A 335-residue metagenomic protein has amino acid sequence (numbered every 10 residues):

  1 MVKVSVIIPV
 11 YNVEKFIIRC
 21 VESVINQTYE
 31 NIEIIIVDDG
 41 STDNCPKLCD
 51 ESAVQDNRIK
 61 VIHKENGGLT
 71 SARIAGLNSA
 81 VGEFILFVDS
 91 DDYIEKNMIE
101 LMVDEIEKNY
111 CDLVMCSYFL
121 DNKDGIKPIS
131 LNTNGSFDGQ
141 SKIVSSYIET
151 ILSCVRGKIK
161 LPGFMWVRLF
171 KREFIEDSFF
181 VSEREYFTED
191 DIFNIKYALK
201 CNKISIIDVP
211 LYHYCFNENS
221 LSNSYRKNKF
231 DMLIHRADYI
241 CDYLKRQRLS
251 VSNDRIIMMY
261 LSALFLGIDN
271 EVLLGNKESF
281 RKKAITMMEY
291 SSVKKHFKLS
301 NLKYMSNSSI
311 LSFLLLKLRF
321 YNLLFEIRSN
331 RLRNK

Functional and structural regions predicted by a protein language model:
M1-I25: N-proximal low-complexity "stem/linker" segments adjacent to membrane-targeting elements
I18, D43-E51, H63, A75 (+2 more regions): Acidic helix N-cap motif at the loop->helix transition within catalytic regions of sugar-transfer enzymes
S23, E30, D38-L48, E65-G68 (+1 more regions): A conserved acidic beta->alpha catalytic loop
K64-A80, L101: Glycine-rich, basic loop-to-helix element that forms the pyrophosphate-binding segment of sugar-nucleotide handling
I85: Short aromatic/hydrophobic "clamp" motif used to bind/position activated sugar donors
S90-I204, C215-N228: Donor-binding/catalytic cores of nucleotide-activated saccharide and glycerol-phosphate transferases/polymerases
V209-E218, S224-V251, A263-K294: Catalytic core of nucleotide-sugar-dependent glycosyltransferases
V272-K335: Membrane-interface aromatic/basic loop that binds lipid-linked glycans or pyrophosphate carriers, typified by
